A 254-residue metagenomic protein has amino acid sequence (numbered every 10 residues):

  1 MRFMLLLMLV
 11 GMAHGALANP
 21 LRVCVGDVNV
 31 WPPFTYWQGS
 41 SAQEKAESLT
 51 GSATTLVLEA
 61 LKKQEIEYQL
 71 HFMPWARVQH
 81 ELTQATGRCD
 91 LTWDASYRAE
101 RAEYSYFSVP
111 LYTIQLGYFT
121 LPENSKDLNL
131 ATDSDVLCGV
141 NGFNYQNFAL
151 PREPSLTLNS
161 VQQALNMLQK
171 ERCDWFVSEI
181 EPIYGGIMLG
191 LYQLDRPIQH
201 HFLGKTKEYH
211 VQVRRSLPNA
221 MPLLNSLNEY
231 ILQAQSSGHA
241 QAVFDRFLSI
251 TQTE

Functional and structural regions predicted by a protein language model:
N19-E100, C138: Extracytoplasmic small-molecule ligand-binding "clamshell" domains of the periplasmic binding protein/Venus flytrap
V28-N29, T113-G117, L191-N228, L248-E254: Periplasmic-binding protein-like
A46-E59, L121-E153, N159, A164 (+1 more regions): Bilobed "Venus flytrap"/periplasmic-binding protein-like clamshell domains and structurally analogous long
T54-K63, Q212-R246: Extended ligand-binding regions for polar small-molecule ligands
E59-Q64, H71, A76-C89, Y106 (+2 more regions): Short helices/loops that flank or line small-molecule/ion binding pockets
E67, N147-N159, L194-R196, Y230-E254: Ligand-binding clefts/hinges and TM-proximal coupling segments of bilobed small-molecule sensing domains
H71-D133, G142-Y145, H201-G204: Acidic, polar ligand-binding/catalytic clefts
T83, D94-E103, W175-T206: A ligand-binding cleft/hinge motif common to bilobed small-molecule-binding domains
